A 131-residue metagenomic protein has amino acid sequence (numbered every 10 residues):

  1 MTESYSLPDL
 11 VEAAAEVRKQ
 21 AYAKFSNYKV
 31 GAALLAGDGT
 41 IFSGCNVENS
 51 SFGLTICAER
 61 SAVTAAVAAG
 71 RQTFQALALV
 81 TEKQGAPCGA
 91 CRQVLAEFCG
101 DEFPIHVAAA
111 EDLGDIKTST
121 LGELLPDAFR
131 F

Functional and structural regions predicted by a protein language model:
T2-A23, R71-F131: C-terminal binding/interaction regions
A13-E16, A58-A66: Short, well-ordered amphipathic alpha-helical segments that serve as non-catalytic structural scaffolds within diverse
N27-A36: Short beta-strand scaffold segments in enzyme catalytic cores
L35, T64-R71: Alpha-helix C-terminal capping segments
A36-D38, E111-D112: Short acidic-glycine loop/turn motifs at beta-strand connectors
N46-R60: Compact, glycine-rich, soluble single-domain proteins
